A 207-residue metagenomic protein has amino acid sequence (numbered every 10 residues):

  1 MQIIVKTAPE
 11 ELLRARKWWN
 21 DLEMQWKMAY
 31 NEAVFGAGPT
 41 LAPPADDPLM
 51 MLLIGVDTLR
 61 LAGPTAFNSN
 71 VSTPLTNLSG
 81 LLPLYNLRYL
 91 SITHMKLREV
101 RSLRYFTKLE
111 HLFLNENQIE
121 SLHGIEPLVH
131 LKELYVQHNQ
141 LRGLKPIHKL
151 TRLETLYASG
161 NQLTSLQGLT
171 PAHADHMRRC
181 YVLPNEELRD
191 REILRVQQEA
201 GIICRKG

Functional and structural regions predicted by a protein language model:
I3-H111, N115: LRR N-terminal entry segment and analogous cap-like coil->beta motifs
L53, P83-L87, L103-L109, I125-L131 (+3 more regions): Leucine-rich repeat
V56, L75, L87, L97 (+7 more regions): Conserved hydrophobic position(s) of the canonical leucine-rich repeat
R60, S91, F113, Y135 (+2 more regions): Conserved positional slot within leucine-rich repeat
T76-L81, R98-L103, L122-I125, R142-I147 (+2 more regions): Canonical leucine-rich repeat
T107-E110, Q118, L122, K132 (+2 more regions): A detector of tandem-repeat and repeat-rich interaction/domain scaffolds
E154-G207: Leucine-rich solenoid repeat scaffolds
